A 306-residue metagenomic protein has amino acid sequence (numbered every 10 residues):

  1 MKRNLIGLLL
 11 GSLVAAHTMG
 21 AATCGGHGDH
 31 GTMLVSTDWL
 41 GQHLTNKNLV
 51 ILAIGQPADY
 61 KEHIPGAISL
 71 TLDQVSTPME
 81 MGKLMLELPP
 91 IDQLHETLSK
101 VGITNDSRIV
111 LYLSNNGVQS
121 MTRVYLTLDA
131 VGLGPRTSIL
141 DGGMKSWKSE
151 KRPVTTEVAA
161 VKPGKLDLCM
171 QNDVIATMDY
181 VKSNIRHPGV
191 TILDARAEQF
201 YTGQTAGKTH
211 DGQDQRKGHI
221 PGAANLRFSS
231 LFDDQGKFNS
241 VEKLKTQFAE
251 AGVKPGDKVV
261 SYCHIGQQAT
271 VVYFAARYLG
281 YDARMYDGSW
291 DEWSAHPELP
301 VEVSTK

Functional and structural regions predicted by a protein language model:
M1-L8, G266: Bacterial N-terminal signal peptides that target proteins for export
G7-H17: Bacterial N-terminal signal peptides
G20-P65, M144-Q215, V301, K306: Flexible, polar/low-complexity N-terminal or interdomain linker segments that lie immediately upstream of folded
A21-C24, M85-H187, Q204-T205, G218 (+2 more regions): Thiolate-centered catalytic microenvironments shared by cysteine-dependent enzyme domains
K47-L94: N-terminal carbohydrate-binding/catalytic regions of secreted carbohydrate-active enzymes
T77-S107, L226-K258: Helix-loop module immediately N-terminal to the HCX5R catalytic loop in PTP-like cysteine phosphatase domains
I192, A197-F238, L244-Q247: A mid-sequence, solvent-exposed acidic-amphipathic segment
T246, G256-K306: C-terminal soluble interaction/assembly domains
